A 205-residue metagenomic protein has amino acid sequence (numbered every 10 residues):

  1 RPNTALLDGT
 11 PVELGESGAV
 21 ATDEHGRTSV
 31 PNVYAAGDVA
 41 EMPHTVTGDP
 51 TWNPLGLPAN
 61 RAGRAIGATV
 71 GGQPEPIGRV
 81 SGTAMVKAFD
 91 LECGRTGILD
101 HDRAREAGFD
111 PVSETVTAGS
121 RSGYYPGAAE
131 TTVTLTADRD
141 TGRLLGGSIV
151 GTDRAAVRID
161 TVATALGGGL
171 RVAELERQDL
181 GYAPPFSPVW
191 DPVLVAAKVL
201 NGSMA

Functional and structural regions predicted by a protein language model:
R1-A65, T161, A165: FAD-site-proximal beta/loop scaffold in flavoenzymes
E13, D110, R171-V172: Residue-level detector of anion-binding/catalytic polar loops
P31, L144-I149, I159-T161: Beta-strand scaffold of nucleotide-dependent catalytic cores
M42-D153, S187, P192, K198-A205: Mid-to-C-terminal Rossmann-like scaffold of FAD/NAD(P)H-dependent oxidoreductases
A68, A163-T164, R177, K198: Generic alpha-helical structural context detector
D153-L170: A short, polar/charged loop-to-alpha-helix boundary motif
V172-Y182: Short, well-structured alpha-helical segments that form the helix of a local strand-helix-strand
